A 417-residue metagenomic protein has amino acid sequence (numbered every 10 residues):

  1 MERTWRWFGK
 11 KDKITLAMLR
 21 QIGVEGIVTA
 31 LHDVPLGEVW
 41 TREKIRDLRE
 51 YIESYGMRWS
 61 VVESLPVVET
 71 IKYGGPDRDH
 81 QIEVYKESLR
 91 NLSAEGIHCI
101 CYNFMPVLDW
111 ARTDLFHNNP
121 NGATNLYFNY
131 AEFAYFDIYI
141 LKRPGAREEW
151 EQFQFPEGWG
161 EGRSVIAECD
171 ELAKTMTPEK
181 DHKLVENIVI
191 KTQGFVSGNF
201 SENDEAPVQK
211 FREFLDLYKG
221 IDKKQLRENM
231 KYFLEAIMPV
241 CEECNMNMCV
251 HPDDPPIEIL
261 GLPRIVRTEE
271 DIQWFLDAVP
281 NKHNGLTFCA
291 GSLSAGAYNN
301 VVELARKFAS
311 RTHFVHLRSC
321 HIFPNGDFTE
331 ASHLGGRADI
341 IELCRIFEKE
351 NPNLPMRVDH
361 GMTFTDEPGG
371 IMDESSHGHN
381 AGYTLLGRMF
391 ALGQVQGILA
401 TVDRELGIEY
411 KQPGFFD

Functional and structural regions predicted by a protein language model:
M1-T4, G9, A17-R20, E53 (+10 more regions): Histidine-acidic metal/acid-base catalytic patches
D12, V39-S60: Glycine-rich, positively charged N-terminal anion/phosphate-binding segment
D12-L36: N-terminal ordered "arm"
Q21-I22, M57-K72: A short glycine/small-residue-enriched secondary-structure motif
A30-R46, L260: Glycine-rich, proline-tolerant flexible connector loops at the mouths of alpha/beta enzymes
S88-E148: Internal, well-ordered alpha/beta segment that forms a basic, Gly-enriched binding/recognition surface
